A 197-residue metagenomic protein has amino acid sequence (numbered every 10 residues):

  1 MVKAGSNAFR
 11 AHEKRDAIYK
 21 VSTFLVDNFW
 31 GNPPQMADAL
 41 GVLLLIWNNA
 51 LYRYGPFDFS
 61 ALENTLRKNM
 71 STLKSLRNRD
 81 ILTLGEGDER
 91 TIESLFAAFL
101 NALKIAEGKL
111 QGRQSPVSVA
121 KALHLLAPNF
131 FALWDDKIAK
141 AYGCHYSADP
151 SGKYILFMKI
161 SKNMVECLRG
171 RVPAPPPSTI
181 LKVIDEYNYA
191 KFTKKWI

Functional and structural regions predicted by a protein language model:
M1-L110, P128-I197: An N-terminal alpha-helical hairpin/helix-loop-helix interaction module that forms a charged, gly/pro-flexible surface
S118-L125: Short hydrophobic alpha-helical segments that form membrane-spanning helices or hydrophobic packing faces of helical
